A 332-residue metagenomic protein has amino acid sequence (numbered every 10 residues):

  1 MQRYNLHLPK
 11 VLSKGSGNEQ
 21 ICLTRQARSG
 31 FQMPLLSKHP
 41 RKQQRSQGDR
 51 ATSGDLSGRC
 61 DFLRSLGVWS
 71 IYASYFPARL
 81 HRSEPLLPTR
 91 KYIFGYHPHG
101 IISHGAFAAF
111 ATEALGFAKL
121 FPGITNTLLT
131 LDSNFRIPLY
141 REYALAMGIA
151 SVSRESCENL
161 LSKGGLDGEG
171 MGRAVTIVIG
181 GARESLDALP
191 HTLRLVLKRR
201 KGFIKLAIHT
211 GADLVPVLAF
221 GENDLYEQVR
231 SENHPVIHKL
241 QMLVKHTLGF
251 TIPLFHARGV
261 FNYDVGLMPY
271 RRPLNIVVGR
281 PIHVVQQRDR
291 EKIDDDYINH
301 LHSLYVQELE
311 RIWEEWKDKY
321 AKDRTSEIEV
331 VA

Functional and structural regions predicted by a protein language model:
M1-H81, P88: N-terminal low-complexity, Ser/Thr- and acidic-residue-enriched intrinsically disordered segments
G58-F62, V196, E291-I298: Amphipathic alpha-helical protein-protein interaction segments
G67-I282, R288-K292: Soluble catalytic domains of membrane acyltransferases
G181-E184, V306, E310, A332: Structured cytosolic regulatory/catalytic domains appended to multi-pass membrane proteins
L274-V277, D294-W313: Pol beta-like nucleotidyltransferase catalytic core
V285, E308, I312-K319: Hydrophobic alpha-helical segments
R288, D296, A321-T325: Charged, glycine-interspersed solvent-exposed loop segments at helix/strand-loop junctions that cap or gate access
D318-A332: C-terminal helix/juxtamembrane-tail motif
